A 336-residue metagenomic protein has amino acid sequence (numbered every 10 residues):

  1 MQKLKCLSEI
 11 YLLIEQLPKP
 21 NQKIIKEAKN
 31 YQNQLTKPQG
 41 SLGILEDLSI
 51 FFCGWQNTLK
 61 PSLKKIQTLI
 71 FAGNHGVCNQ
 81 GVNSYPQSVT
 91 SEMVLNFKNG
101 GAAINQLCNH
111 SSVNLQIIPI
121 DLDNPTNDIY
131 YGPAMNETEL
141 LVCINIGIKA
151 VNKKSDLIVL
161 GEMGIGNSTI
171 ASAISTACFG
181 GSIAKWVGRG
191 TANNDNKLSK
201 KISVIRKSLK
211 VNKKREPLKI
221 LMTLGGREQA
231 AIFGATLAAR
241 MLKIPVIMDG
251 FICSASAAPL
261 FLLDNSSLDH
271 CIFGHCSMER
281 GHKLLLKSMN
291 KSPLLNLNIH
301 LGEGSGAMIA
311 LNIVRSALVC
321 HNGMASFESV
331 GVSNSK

Functional and structural regions predicted by a protein language model:
Q2-K336: N-terminal loops that bind phosphate or other acidic moieties and the adjacent beta-alpha structural core
